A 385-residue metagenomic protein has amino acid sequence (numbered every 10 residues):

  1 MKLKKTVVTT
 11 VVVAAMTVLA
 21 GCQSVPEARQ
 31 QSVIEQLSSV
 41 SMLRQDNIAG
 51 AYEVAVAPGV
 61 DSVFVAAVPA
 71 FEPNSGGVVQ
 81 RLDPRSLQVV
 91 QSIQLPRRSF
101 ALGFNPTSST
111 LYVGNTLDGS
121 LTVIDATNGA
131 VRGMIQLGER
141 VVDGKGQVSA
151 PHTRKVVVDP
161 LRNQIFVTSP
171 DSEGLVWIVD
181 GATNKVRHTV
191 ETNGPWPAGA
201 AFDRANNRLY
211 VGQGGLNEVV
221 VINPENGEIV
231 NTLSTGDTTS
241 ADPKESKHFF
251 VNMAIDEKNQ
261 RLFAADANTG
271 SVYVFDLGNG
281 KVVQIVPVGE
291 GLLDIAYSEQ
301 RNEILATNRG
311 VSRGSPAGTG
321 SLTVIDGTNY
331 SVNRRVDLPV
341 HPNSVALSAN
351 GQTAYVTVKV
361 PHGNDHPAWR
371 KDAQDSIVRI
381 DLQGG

Functional and structural regions predicted by a protein language model:
M1-Q23: Gram-negative bacterial Sec-dependent N-terminal signal peptides
V18-G385: Predominantly soluble domains enriched in secretory-pathway, periplasmic, or organellar proteins
